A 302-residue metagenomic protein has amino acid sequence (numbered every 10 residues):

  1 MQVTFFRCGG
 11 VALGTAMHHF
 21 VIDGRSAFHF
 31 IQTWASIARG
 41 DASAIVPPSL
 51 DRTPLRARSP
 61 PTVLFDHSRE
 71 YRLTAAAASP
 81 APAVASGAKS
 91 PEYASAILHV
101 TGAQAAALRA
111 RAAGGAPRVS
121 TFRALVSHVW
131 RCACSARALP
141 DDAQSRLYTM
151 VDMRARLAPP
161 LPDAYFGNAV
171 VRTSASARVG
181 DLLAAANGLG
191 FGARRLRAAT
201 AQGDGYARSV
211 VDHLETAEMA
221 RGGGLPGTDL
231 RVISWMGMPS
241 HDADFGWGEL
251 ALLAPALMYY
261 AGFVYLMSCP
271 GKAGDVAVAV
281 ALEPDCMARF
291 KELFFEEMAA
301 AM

Functional and structural regions predicted by a protein language model:
M1-D229, W235-G237: Soluble acyl-CoA-dependent acyltransferase catalytic core bearing the H(X)4D motif
L225-M302: Low-complexity, glycine/alanine/valine/leucine- and proline-rich hydrophobic stretches
